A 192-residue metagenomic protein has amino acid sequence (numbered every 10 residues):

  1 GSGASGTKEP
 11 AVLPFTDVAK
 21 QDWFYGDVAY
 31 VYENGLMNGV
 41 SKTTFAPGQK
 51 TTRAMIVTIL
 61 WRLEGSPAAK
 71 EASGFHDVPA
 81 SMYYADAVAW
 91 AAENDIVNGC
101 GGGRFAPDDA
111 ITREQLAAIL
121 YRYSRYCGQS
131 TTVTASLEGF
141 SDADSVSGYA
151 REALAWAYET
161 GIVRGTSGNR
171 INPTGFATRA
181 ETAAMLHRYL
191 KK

Functional and structural regions predicted by a protein language model:
G1-Y25, N34, N38-A87, N94-E114 (+3 more regions): Feature responds to low-complexity, polar/acidic, surface-exposed segments characteristic of secreted/exported proteins
Y32, A92-E93, Y158: Alpha-helix C-terminal capping/helix-coil junction sites
L154: Catalytic cores of secreted/periplasmic or lumenal enzymes
T178-M185: C-terminal/domain-terminus segments
